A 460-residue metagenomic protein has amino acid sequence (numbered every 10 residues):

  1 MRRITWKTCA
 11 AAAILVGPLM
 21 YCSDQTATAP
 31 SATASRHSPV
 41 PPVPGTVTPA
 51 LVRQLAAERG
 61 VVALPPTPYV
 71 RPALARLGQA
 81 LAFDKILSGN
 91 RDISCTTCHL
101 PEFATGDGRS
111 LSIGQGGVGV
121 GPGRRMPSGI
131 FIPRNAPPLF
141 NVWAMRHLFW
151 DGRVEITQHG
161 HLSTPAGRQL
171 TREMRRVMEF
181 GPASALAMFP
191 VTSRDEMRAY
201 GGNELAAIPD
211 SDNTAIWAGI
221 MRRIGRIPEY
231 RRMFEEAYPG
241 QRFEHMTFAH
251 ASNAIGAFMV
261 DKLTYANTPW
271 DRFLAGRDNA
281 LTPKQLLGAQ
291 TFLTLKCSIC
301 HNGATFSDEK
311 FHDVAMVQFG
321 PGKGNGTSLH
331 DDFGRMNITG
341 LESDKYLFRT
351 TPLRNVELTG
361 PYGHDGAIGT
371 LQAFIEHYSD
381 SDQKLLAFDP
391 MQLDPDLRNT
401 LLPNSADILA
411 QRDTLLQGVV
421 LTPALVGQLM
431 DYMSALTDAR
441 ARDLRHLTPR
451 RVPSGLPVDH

Functional and structural regions predicted by a protein language model:
R2-A10: Bacterial N-terminal signal peptides that target proteins for export
T5, L19-H460: Periplasmic c-type cytochrome electron-transfer domains
A10-P18: Bacterial N-terminal signal peptides
